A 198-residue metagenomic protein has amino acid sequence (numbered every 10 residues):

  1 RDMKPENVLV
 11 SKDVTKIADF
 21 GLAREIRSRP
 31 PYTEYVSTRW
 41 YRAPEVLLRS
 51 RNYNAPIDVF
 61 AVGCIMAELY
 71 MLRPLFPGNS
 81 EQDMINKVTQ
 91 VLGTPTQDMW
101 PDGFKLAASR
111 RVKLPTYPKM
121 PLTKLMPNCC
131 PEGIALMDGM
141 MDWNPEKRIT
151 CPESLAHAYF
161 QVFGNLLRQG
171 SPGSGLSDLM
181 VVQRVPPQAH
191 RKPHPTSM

Functional and structural regions predicted by a protein language model:
K16-D19: Pre-DFG segment of protein kinase catalytic domains
Y32-V46: Conserved activation segment of eukaryotic-like protein kinases, specifically the C-terminal portion of the activation
V46-I57, Y70, L75-F76: Conserved end of the kinase activation segment
T94-G139: C-terminal lobe substrate-recognition/regulatory segment of protein kinase catalytic domains
I134-E153: A conserved short helix/loop substructure at the end of the activation segment of eukaryotic-like protein kinase domains
F163-M198: C-terminal intrinsically disordered, low-complexity extensions immediately downstream of enzyme catalytic cores
